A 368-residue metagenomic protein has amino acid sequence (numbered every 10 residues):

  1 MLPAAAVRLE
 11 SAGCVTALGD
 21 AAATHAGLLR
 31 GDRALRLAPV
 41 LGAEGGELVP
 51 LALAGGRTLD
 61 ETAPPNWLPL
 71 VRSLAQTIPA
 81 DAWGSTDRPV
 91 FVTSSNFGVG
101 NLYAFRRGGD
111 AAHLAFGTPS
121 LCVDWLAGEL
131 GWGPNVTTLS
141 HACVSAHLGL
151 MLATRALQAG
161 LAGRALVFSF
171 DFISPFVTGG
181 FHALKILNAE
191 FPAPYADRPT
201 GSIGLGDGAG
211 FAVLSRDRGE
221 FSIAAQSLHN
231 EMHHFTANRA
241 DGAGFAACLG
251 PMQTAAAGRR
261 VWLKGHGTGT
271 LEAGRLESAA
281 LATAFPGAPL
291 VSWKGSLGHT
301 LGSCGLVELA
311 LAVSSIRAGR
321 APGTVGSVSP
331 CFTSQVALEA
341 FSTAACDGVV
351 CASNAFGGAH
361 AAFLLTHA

Functional and structural regions predicted by a protein language model:
L2-A52, F191-W262: Condensing-enzyme catalytic core mediating Claisen C-C bond formation in acyl metabolism
P3, R36-P69, F97-L152, L161 (+3 more regions): Conserved catalytic cysteine-centered active-site region of acyl-thioester-dependent Claisen-condensing enzymes
A21, N101-F105, F176-F181, H234-T236 (+2 more regions): Short acidic, glycine/serine/threonine-rich loops at helix termini
R57-R88: Glycine-rich, N-terminal phosphate-binding loop and its surrounding beta-alpha-beta segment
P79-F91, A111, D124-V136, Q158-L166 (+6 more regions): Structural signature of cysteine-dependent C-C bond-forming condensing enzymes
N96-F97, H141-A146, F170-I173, R218 (+1 more regions): Short acidic/polar capping segments at secondary-structure boundaries
A153, A209-S215, L309-V313: Alpha-helical metal-binding/catalytic segments enriched in His/Glu/Asp
H266: Glycine-centered flexible beta-alpha turn that most often forms the glycine-rich phosphate-binding loop
